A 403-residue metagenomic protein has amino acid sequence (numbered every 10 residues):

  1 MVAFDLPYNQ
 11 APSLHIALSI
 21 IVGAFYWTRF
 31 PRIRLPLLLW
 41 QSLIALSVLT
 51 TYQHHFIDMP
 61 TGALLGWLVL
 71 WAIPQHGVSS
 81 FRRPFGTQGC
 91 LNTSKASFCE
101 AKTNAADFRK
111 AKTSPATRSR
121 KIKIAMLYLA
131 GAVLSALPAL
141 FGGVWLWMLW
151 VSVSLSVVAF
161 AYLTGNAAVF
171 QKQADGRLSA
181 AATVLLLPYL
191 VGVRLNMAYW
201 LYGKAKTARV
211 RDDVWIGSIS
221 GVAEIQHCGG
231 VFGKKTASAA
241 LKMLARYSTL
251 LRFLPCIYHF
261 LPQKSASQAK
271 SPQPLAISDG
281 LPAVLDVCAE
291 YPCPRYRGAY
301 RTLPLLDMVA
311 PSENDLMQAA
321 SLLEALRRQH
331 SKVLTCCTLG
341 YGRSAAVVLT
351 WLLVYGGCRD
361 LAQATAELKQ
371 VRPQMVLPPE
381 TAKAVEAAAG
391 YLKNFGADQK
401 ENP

Functional and structural regions predicted by a protein language model:
V2-F85, A362, L368-R372: Membrane-embedded catalytic cores of phosphoryl/pyrophosphoryl-handling enzymes
G77, G89, S114-A198, A205 (+2 more regions): PTP/DSP superfamily signal
S79-K95, C99-R120: Membrane-interfacial, low-structure loops and terminal tails that flank and connect transmembrane helices in multi-pass
N92, K102-T103, K110-T113, K235-T236 (+4 more regions): Polybasic, lysine-rich low-complexity intrinsically disordered segments
M197-P255, L261-T335, T350-A389, K393: Cysteine-based protein phosphatase catalytic domain of the PTP/DSP
R343: Glycine/aspartate-rich loop-and-adjacent alpha/beta segment that forms the canonical ThDP
